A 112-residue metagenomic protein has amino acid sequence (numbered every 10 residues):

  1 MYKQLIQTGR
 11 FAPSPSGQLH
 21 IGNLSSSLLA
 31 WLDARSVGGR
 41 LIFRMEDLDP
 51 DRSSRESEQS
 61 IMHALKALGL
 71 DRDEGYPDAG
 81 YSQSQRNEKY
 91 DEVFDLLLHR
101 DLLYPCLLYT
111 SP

Functional and structural regions predicted by a protein language model:
Y2-H63: N-terminal catalytic cores of NTP/NDP-binding nucleotidyl/phosphoryl-transfer enzymes
G39, L70, L102-L103: Short glycine/serine/threonine/alanine-rich loop segments
F43, E74, C106-L107: A generic structural-conservation signal
M45-D51, P77-R86: Conserved short loop/turn motifs at secondary-structure junctions
Q59-Y81: A glycine-rich helix N-cap at a beta->alpha junction
K66, L98-H99: Alpha-helix C-terminal capping/helix-coil junction sites
Y90-L96, L102-C106: A generic, well-ordered mixed alpha/beta core segment in the N-terminal half of proteins
Y109-P112: Conserved small/polar residues in nucleotide/adenosyl-binding loops
